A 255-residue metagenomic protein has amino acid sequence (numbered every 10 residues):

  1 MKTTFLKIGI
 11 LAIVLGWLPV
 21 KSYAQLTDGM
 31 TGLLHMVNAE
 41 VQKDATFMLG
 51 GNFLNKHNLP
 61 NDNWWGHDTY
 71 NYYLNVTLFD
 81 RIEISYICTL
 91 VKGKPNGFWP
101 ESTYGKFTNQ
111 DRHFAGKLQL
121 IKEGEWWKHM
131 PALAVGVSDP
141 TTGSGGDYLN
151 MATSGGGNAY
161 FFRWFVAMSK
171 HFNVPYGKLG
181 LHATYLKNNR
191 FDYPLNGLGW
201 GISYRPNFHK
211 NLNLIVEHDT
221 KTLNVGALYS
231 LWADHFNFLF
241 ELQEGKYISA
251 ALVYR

Functional and structural regions predicted by a protein language model:
M1-M30: Cleavable N-terminal export/targeting peptides
I8, L15, T31, L49 (+4 more regions): Feature targets compositionally biased, intrinsically disordered low-complexity regions with long contiguous runs
A24-W164, S169-P175, F208, A227-Y229 (+2 more regions): Transmembrane beta-barrel domains of Gram-negative outer membranes and organellar outer membranes
D28-G32, V37, A45, H182-L186 (+4 more regions): Glycine-centered flexibility motif
F79-R81, T222, G245-Y247: A generic structural motif
T89, S138-P140, T184-N188, D219-K221 (+1 more regions): Active-site beta-loop-alpha junctions enriched in small/polar residues
A152-D219: Detector for outer-membrane/organellar transmembrane beta-barrel domains, recognizing the amphipathic beta-strand
G197-E241, S249-V253: Outer membrane beta-barrel transmembrane domains
